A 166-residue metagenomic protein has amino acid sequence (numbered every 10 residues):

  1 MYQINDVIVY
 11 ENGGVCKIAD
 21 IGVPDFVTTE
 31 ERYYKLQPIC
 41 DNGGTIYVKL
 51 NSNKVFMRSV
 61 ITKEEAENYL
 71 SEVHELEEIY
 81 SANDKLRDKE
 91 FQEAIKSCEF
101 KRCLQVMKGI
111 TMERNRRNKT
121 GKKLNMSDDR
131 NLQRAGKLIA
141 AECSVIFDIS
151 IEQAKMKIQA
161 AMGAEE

Functional and structural regions predicted by a protein language model:
M1-V55: A positional/architectural concept
N51, V55-E166: Charge/polar-rich, low-complexity and marginally structured segments
